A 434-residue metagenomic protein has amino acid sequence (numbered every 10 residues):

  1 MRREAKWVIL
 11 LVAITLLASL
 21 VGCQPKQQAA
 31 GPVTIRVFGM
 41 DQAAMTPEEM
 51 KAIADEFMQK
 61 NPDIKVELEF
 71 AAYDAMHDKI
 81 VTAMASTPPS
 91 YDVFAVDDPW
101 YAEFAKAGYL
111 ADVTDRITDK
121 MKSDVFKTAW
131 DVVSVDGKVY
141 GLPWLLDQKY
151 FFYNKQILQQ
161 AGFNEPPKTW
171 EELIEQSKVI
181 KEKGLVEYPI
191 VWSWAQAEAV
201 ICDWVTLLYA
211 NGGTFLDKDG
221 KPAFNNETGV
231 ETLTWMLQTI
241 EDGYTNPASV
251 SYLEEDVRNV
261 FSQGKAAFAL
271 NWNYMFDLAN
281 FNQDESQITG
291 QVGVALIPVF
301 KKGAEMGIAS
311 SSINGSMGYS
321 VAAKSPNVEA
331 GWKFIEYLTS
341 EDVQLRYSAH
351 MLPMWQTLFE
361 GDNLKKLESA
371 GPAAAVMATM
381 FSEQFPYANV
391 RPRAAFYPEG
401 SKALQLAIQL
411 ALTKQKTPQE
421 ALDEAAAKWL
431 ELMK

Functional and structural regions predicted by a protein language model:
R2-I9, L20-Y109, D115-S123, E165 (+8 more regions): Conserved N-terminal structural module of periplasmic/extracytoplasmic solute-binding proteins
V33-T34, K60-A71, P88-S90, K138 (+5 more regions): A local structural motif
D74-D112, S123-Y140, F151-F152, I174-E187 (+4 more regions): Pocket-flanking alpha-helical
D92-A95, A267-N271: Paired acidic/hydrophobic, glycine-rich loop segments that form the ligand-binding mouth/hinge of periplasmic-binding
D97-Y150, K168, E172-Q176, V200-D203 (+4 more regions): Hinge/lid segment of periplasmic solute-binding proteins
A111-V125, W194, N211-E231, N282-Q287 (+4 more regions): Short, solvent-exposed loop/beta-turn-alpha elements that line the ligand-binding surface or hinge of extracytoplasmic
Q176-V179, G220-V250, I297-F300: Glycine-centered hinge/linker elements that transmit conformational signals in sensory and ligand-binding systems
Y274-T289, P298-L406: C-terminal lobe and pocket-closing loops of periplasmic/extracytoplasmic Venus-flytrap solute-binding proteins
